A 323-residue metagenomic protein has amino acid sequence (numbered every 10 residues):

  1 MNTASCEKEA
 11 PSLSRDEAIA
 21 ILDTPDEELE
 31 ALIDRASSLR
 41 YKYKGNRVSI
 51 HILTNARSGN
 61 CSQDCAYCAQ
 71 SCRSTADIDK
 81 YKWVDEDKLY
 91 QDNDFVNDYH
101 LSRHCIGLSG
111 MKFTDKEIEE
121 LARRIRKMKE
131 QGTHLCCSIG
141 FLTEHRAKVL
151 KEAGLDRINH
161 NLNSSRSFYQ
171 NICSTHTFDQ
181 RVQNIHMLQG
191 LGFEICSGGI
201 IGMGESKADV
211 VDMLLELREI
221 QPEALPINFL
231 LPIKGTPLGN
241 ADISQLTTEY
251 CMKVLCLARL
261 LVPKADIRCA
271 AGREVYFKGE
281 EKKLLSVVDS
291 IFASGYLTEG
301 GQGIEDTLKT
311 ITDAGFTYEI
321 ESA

Functional and structural regions predicted by a protein language model:
M1-E27, R218-A323: Auxiliary Fe-S-binding modules of radical SAM enzymes
A10, A36, C65, H160 (+4 more regions): Conserved, mostly hydrophobic/aromatic
I33-R73, V84-C105: N-terminal pre-triad scaffold of radical SAM enzymes
V48-L53, H104-I106, L135-C137, I158-H160 (+4 more regions): Hydrophobic faces of well-ordered beta-strands that scaffold small-molecule active sites in alpha/beta enzyme cores
C65, L150-R166, I220-P232: Non-cysteine beta-strand/loop elements that form the S-adenosyl-L-methionine
D77-Y90, F113-R157, L162-R166, I201-D209: Canonical radical SAM enzyme core domain
H104, M111-T114, N184-D209, I227-S244 (+1 more regions): Conserved strand-turn element in the central/C-terminal portion of the radical SAM core barrel that lines
D115-I139, H176-C196, D242-A265: Alpha-helix-loop-beta-strand connector modules within alpha/beta enzyme cores
